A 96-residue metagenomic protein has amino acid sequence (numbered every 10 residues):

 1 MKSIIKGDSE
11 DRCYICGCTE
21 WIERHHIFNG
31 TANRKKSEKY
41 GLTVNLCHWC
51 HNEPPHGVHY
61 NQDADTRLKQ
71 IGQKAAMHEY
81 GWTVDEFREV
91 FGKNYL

Functional and structural regions predicted by a protein language model:
M1-R12, K35-G41: Short, charged surface segments at domain edges that flank catalytic/cofactor-binding sites
I5, C16-T19: A generic structural signal for short, solvent-exposed coil/turn residues that cap or connect secondary-structure
C13-C16, C47: Short cysteine-rich clusters marking metal-coordination/redox-active sites
C18-E23, N52-P55: Short functional micro-motifs and their immediate structural scaffolds
W21-K35: Short recognition patches in nucleic-acid-associated and regulatory proteins
I27, W49-C50: Residues immediately flanking
G30, N45-C47: Surface-exposed loop/turn and secondary-structure junction residues enriched for glycine/proline
R34-V44, N52-L96: Polybasic, low-complexity binding patches
